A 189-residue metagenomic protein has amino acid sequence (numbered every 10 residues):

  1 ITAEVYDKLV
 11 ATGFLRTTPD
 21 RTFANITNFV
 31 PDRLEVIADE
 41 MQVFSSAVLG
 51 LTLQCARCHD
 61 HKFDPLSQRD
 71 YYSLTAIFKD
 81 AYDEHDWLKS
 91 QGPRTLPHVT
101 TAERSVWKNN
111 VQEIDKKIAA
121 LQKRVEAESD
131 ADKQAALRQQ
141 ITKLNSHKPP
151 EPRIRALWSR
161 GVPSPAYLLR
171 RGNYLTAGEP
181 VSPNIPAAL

Functional and structural regions predicted by a protein language model:
I1, A135-L169: Gly/Pro-rich turn-and-neighbor structural signature
I1-A102, W158-A187: Short, structured secondary-structure elements that scaffold catalytic or ligand/cofactor-binding regions
P93-E151: Mature extracytoplasmic enzyme cores
